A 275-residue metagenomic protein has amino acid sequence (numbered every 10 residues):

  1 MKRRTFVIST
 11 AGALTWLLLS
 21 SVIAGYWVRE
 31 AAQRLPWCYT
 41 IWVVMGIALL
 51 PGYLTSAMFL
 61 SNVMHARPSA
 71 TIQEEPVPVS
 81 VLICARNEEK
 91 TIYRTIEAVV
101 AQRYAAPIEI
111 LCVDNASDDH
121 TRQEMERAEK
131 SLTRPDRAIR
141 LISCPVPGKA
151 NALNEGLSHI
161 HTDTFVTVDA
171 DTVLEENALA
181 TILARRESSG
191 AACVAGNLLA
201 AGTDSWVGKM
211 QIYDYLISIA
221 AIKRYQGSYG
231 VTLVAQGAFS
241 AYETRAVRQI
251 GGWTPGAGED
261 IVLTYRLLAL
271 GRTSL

Functional and structural regions predicted by a protein language model:
M1-E75: N-terminal membrane-anchoring/stem segments of glycan-assembly enzymes
L60, T133-D136, R140, P145 (+5 more regions): Long helical/loop segments within the catalytic core of UDP-sugar-dependent glycosyltransferases, especially the large
V77-S80, E109, V262: Cell-envelope/extracellular polymer assembly enzymes that use nucleotide-activated donors
Y93-R94, D119-A128, N177: Acidic helix N-cap motif at the loop->helix transition within catalytic regions of sugar-transfer enzymes
E97-P107: Short, acidic, metal-binding catalytic loop of nucleotide-sugar glycosyltransferases
P107-A116, R140-I142: Short beta-strand/loop segment that forms part of the nucleotide-sugar
D114-Q123, V146-P147: A conserved acidic beta->alpha catalytic loop
P255, T264-L275: Catalytic donor-sugar/metal-binding loop of nucleotide-sugar-dependent glycosyltransferases
